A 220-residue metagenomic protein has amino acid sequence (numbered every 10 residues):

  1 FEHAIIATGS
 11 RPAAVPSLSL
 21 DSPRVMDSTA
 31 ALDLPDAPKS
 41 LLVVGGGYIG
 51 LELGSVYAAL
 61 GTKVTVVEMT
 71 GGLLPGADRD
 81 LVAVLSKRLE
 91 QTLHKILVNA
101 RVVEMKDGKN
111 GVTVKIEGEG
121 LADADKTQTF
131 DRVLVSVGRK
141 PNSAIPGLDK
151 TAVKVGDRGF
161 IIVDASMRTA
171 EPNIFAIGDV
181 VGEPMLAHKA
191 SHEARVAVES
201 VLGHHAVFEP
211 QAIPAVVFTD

Functional and structural regions predicted by a protein language model:
F1-I5: Conserved redox-cofactor binding core of oxidoreductases
T8-T62, V67, T92, I96 (+3 more regions): Glycine-rich dinucleotide-binding loop and its adjacent helix/turn
V15-S17, L53, D107, A144-P146 (+1 more regions): Short glycine-/acidic-enriched loop or helix-start segments at secondary-structure transitions that form or flank
D21-P38, T127-F208: FAD-site-proximal beta/loop scaffold in flavoenzymes
V44-G47, A77, D179: Glycine-rich Rossmann-fold phosphate-binding loop(s) that bind the pyrophosphate of adenine dinucleotide cofactors
S55, A59, K87, Q91 (+2 more regions): Short, well-ordered alpha-helices that flank and scaffold nucleotide-derived cofactor binding pockets
L60-A165: A Rossmann-like FAD-binding core segment of flavoenzymes
A212-D220: Short, intrinsically disordered, charge-balanced linker/junction segments flanking boundaries in proteins
